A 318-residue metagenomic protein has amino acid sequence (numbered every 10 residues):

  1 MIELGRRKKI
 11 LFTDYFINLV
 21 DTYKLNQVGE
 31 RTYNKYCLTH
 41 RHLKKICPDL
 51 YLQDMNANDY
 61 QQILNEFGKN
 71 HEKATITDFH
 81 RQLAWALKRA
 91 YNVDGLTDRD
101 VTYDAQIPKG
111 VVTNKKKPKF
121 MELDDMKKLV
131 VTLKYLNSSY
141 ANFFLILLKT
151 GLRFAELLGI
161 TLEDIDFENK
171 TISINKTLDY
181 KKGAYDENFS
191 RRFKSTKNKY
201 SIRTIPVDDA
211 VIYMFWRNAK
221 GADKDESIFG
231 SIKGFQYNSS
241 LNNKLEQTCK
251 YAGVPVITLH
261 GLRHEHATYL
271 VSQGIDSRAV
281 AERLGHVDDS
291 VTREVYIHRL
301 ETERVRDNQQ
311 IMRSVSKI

Functional and structural regions predicted by a protein language model:
F12-H40: Short, aromatic/basic-rich helix-turn unit that serves as a nucleic-acid recognition element
H42, L50-N58, K69-I107, R153: N-terminal DNA-binding recognition helix of tyrosine site-specific recombinases/integrases
Q53, L96-R99, G110-V131, N175 (+2 more regions): DNA breakage-rejoining catalytic core of tyrosine-based enzymes
T77, V93-F154, L158-I160, E168 (+1 more regions): Basic, Lys/Arg- and aromatic-enriched nucleic-acid-binding interface segment
N92, L145, K149, E156 (+3 more regions): C-terminal catalytic core of tyrosine-transesterase DNA break-rejoin enzymes
L129-T132, A184-E187, E294-I318: DNA/chromatin major-groove-contacting recognition/catalytic segments
D164-T171, I275-V295: Short, polar N-cap/turn motifs at the start of nucleic acid-interacting alpha helices
P206-V254: Active-site/catalytic core of tyrosine-dependent DNA strand-transfer enzymes
